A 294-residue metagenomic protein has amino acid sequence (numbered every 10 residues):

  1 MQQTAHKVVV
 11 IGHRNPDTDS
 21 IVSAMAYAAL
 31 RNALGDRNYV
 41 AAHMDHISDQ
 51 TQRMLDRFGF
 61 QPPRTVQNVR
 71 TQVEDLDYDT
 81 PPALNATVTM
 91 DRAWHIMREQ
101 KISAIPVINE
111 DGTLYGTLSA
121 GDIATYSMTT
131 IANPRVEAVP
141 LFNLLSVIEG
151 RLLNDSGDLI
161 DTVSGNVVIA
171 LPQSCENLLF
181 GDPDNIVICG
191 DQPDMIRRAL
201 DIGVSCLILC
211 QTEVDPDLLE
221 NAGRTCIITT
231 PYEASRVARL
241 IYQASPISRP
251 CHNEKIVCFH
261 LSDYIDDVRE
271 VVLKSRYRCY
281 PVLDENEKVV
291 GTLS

Functional and structural regions predicted by a protein language model:
M1-A104, N109-Y115, G121-Y126: Replace "Mg2+/Mn2+-dependent" with "divalent metal-dependent
V40, R64-T65, I105-P106, I186-C189 (+3 more regions): Short hydrophobic alpha-helical runs that function as membrane-insertion/retention elements
Q50-T51, T212-L219: Short, glycine/polar-rich helix-capping loops at beta-to-alpha or helix-loop-helix junctions that flank or form
F58, I202-G203, N221-R224: Short, structured coil segments at secondary-structure junctions
V66-I96, I108, L114, F142-P193 (+2 more regions): Bateman/CBS regulatory modules and CBS-like beta-alpha motifs in cytosolic regions of diverse proteins
I102, P106, T113-T129, Y232 (+3 more regions): Short beta->alpha transition motifs characteristic of CBS
D122-L159, R224-A234: Juxtadomain coupling helices with adjacent low-complexity linkers
P134, L218-H252: Long, charge-dense
